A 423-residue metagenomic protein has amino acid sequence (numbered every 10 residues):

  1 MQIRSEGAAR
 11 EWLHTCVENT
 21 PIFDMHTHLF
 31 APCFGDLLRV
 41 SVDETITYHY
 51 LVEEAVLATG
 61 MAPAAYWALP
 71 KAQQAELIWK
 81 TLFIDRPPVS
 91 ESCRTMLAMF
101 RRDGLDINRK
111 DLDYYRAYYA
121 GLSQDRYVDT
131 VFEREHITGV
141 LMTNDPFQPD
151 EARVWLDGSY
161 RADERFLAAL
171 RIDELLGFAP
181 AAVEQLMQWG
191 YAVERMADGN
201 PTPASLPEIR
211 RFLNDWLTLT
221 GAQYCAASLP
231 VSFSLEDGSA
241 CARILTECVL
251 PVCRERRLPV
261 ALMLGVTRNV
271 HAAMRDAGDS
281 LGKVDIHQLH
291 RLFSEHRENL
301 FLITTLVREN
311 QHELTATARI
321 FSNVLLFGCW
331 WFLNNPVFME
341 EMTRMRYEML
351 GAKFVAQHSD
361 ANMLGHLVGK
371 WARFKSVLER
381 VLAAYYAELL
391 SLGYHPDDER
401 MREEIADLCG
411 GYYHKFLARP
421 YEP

Functional and structural regions predicted by a protein language model:
Q2-P251, R256, N299, T315-P423: Metal-cofactor-binding active-site regions of metalloenzymes
P230, L264-T267, L306-R308, C329-W331: Histidine- and/or cysteine-centered catalytic micro-motif in compact active-site loops
P230-Q288: Acidic, glycine-rich loop-and-beta core segments that form the ion-binding/anion-interacting portion of active sites
H271-C329: Active-site-proximal binding-pocket segments
